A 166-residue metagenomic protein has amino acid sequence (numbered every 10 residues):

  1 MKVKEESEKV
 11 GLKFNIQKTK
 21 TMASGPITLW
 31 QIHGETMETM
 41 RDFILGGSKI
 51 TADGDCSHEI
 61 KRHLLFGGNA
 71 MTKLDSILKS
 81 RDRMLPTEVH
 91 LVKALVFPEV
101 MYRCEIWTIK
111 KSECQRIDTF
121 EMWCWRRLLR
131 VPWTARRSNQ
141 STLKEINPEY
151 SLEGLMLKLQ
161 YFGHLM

Functional and structural regions predicted by a protein language model:
M1-M166: Short linear motifs embedded in intrinsically disordered, charge-biased segments
